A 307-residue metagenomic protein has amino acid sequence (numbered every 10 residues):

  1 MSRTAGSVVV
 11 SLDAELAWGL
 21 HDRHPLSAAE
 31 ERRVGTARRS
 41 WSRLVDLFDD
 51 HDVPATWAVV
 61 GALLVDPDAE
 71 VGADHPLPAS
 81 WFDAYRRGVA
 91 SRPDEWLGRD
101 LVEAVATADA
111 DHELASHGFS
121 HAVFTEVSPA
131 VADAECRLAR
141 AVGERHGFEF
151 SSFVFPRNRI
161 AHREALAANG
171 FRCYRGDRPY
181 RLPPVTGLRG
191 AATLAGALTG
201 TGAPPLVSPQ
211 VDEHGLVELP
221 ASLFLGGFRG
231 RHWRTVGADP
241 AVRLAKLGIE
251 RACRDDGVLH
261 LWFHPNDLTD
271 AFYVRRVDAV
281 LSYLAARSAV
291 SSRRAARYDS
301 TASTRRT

Functional and structural regions predicted by a protein language model:
M1-S152, R157-L216, A238-L261, L268-T307: Catalytic alpha-helical scaffold of carbohydrate-active enzymes acting on polysaccharides/glycoconjugates
L216-H232: Active-site clefts of carbohydrate-active enzymes
F228-W233, L261-D267: Short, local alpha-helical segments
